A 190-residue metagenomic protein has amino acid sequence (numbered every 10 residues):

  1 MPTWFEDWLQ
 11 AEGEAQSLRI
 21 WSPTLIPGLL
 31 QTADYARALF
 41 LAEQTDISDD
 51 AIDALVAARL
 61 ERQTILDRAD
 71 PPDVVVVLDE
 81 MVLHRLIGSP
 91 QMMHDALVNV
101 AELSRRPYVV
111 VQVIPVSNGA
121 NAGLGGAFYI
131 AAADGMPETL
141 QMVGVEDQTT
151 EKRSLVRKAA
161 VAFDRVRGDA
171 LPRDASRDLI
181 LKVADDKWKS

Functional and structural regions predicted by a protein language model:
M1-H84, D134, T150-S190: Interdomain hinge/linker segments and adjacent boundary elements that couple functional modules
S89-S190: C-terminal regulatory/effector modules of DNA-binding transcriptional regulators
